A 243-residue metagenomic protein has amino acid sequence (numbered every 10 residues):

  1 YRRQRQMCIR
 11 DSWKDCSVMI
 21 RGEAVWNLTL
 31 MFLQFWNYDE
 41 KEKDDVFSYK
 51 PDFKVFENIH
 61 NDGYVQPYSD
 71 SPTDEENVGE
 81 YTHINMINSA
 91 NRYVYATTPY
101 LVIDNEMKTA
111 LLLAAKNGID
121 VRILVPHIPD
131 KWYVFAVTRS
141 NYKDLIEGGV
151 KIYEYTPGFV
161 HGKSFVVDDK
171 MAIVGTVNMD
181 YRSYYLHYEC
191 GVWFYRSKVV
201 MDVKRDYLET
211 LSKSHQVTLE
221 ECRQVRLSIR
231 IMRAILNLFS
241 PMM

Functional and structural regions predicted by a protein language model:
Y1-I9: Single conserved hydrophobic/aromatic residue that forms the stacking wall/gate of nucleotide- or nucleobase-binding
R2, I87-N88: A short, aliphatic-rich alpha-helical micro-motif
R5, V65, V150-K151: Short, conserved active-site loop motifs that form the nucleotide-linked donor/cofactor pocket
R10-C16: Acidic/polar active-site rim loop that often engages polyanionic ligands
C16, G22-E23, N27: Active-site-proximal region of nucleotide-activated glycan assembly enzymes, centered on histidine/acidic-rich loops
I20-E23, Q34-N85: Active-site cores of enzymes that catalyze phosphoryl transfer or operate on phosphate-rich substrates
V25-Q34, Y38-E42, S214, T218-E221: Short, surface-exposed patches at the edges or C-terminal ends of soluble domains, predominantly
A90-Y95, Y100-M243: PLD/PLD-like phosphodiesterase catalytic module centered on the HKD motif
